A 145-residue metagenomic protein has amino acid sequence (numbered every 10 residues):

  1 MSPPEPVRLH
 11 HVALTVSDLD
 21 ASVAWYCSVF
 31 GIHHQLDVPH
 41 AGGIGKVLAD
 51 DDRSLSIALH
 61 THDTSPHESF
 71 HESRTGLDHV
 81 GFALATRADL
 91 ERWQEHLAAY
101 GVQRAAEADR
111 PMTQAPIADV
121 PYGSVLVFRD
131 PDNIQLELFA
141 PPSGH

Functional and structural regions predicted by a protein language model:
S2-E5, Q94-H145: Vicinal oxygen chelate
S2-P3, V47, E68-H71, A115-P116: Short, flexible, glycine/charge-rich loop motifs used to bind or transfer phosphoryl groups or to couple energy/partner
R8-S17, V47-D51, S69-Y100, S124-R129: Vicinal oxygen chelate
T15-T61: Core segments of cupin and vicinal oxygen chelate
V23-A24, E91, L136: Alpha-helical elements of the RecA-like P-loop NTPase motor core of helicases
L36, T61-T64, A108, P142: Short, well-ordered turn and helix-capping elements at secondary-structure junctions
G43, T64-S69, M112-A115, H145: A short, acidic/glycine-rich surface segment
A58-H60, A83, F139: A cross-family glycoside hydrolase active-site/sugar-binding cleft signature
